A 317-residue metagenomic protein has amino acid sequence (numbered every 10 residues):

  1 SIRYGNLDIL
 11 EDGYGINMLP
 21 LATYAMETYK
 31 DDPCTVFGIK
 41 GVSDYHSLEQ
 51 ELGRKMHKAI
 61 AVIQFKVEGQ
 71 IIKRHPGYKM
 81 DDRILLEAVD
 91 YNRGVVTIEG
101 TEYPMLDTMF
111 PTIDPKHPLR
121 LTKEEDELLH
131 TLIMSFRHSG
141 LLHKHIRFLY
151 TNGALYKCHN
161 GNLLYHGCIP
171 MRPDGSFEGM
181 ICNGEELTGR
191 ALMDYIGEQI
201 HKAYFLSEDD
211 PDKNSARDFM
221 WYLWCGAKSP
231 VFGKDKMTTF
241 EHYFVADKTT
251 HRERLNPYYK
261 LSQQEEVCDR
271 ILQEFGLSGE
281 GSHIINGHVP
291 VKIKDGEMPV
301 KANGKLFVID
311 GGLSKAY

Functional and structural regions predicted by a protein language model:
S1-Y317: Feature recognizes metal-dependent phosphohydrolase scaffolds
